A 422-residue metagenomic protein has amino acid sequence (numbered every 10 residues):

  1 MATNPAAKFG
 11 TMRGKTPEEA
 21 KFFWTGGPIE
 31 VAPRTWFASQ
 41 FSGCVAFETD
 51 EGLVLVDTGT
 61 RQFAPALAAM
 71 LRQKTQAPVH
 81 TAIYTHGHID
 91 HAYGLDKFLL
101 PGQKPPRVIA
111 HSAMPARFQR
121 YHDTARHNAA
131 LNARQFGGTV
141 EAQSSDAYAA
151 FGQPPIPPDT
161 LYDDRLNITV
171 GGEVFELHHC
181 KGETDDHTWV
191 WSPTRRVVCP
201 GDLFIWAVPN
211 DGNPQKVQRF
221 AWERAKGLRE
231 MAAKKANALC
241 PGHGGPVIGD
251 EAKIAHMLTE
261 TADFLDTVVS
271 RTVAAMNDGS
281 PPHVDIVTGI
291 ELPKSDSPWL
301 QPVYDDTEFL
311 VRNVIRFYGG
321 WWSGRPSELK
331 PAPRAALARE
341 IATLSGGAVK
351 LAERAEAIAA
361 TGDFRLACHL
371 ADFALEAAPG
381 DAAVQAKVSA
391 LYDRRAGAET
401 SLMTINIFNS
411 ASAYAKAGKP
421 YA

Functional and structural regions predicted by a protein language model:
W24-T75, W189-G201: Conserved beta-strand hairpin/beta-sheet module of binuclear metal-dependent hydrolase folds, prominently
E51, Q62-A110, K235: Active-site metal-binding motif and surrounding structural segment of the metallo-beta-lactamase
A116-H179, A221-K235: Metallo-beta-lactamase
A221-V284, G289-W322, E328, L391-R394: Divalent-metal (often Zn2+) His-rich catalytic cores of metallo-beta-lactamase-fold enzymes
L337-F373: Alpha-helical segment of the N-proximal tetratricopeptide repeat
